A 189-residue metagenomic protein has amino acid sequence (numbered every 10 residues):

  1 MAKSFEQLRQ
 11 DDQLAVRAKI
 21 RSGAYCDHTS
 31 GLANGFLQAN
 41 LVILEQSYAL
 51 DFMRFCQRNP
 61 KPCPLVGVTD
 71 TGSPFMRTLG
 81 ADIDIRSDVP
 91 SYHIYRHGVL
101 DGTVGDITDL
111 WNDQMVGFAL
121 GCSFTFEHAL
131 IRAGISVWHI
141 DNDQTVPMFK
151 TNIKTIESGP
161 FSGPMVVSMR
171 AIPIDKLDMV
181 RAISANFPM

Functional and structural regions predicted by a protein language model:
A2-L120, R132, S162-M189: Metallocofactor- and cofactor-centric catalytic cores in central/energy metabolism, strongly enriched
T103-G159: Aromatic- and glycine-enriched beta-alpha-beta binding-site module
